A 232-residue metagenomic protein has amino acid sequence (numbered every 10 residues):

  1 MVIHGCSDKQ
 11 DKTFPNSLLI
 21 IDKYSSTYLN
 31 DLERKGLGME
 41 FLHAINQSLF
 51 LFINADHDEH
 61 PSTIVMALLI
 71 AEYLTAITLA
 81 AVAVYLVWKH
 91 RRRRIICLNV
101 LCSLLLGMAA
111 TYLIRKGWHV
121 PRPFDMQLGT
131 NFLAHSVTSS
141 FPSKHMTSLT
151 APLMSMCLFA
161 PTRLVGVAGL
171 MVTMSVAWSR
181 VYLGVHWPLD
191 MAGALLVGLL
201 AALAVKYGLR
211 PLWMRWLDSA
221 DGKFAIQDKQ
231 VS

Functional and structural regions predicted by a protein language model:
C6, S17-I77, T111-T138, A220-S232: N-terminal transmembrane-helix/juxtamembrane module of multi-pass inner/ER membrane proteins
H60-S62, R91-I96, P161-V167: Membrane-helix interface segments
A67, I95-S103, V165-A168, L189 (+1 more regions): Alpha-helical transmembrane segments of integral membrane proteins
T78-K89, A151-C157: Hydrophobic, aromatic-rich transmembrane alpha-helices and their immediate juxtamembrane boundary segments
V82-A109: Interfacial segments of alpha-helical transmembrane regions
A83, L106, A110, I114 (+2 more regions): Alpha-helical membrane-inserting segments
L101-K116, G166-S179: Small-polar-interrupted transmembrane alpha-helices in polytopic inner-membrane proteins
L133-S232: Membrane-embedded catalytic cores of phosphoryl/pyrophosphoryl-handling enzymes
